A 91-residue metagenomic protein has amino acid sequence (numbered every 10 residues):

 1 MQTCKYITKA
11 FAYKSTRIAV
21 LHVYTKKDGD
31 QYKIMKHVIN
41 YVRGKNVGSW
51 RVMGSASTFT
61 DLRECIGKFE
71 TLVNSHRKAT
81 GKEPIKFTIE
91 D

Functional and structural regions predicted by a protein language model:
M1-G48: Short N-terminal "domain-start" leader segments that mark the transition from disordered tails or signal peptides into
V47-G81: A short, charged, amphipathic alpha-helix used as a generic interaction element across diverse proteins
K86-D91: Short acidic DE-rich linear segments
